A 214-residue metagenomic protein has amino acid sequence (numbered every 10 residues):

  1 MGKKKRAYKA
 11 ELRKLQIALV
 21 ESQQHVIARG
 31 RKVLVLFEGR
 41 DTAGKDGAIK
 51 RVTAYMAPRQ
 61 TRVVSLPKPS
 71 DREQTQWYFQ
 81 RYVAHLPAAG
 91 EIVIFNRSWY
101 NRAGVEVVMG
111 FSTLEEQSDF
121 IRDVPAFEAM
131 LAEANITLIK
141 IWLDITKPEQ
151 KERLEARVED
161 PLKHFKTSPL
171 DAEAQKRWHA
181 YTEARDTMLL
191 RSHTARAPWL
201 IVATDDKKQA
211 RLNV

Functional and structural regions predicted by a protein language model:
M1-V214: Glycine-rich phosphate-binding loop of ATP-dependent small-molecule kinases
